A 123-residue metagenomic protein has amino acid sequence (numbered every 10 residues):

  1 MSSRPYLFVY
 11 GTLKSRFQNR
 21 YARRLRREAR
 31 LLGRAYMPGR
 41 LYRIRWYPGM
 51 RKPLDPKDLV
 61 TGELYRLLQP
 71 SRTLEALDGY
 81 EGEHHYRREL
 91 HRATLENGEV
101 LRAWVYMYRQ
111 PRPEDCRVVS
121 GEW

Functional and structural regions predicted by a protein language model:
S2-W123: Glycine-aromatic micro-motifs
